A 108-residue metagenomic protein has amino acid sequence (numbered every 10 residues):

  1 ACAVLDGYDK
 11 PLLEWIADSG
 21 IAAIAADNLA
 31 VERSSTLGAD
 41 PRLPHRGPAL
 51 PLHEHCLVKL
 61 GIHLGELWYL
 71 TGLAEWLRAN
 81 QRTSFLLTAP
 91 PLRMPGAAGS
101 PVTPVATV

Functional and structural regions predicted by a protein language model:
A1-V108: Active-/binding-site microenvironments in catalytic and ligand-binding cores
